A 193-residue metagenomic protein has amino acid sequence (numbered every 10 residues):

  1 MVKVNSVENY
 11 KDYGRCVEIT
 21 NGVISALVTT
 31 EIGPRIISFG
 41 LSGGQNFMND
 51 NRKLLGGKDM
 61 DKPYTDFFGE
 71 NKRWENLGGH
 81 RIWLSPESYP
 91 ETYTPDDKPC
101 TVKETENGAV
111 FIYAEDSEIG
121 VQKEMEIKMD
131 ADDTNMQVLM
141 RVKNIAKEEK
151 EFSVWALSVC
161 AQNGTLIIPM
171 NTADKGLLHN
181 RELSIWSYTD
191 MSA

Functional and structural regions predicted by a protein language model:
M1-Q137, I145-A193: Surface-exposed acidic/polar loop and edge beta-strand patches at domain peripheries
